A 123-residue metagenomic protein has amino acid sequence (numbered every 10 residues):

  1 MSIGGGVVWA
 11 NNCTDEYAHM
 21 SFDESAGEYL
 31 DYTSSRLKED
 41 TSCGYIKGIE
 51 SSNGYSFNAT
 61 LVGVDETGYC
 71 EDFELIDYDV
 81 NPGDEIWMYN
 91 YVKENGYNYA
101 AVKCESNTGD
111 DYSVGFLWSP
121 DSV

Functional and structural regions predicted by a protein language model:
M1-A10: Sec-dependent N-terminal signal peptides of Gram-positive bacterial secreted proteins and lipoproteins
W9-V123: Post-signal peptide N-terminal regions of Sec-secreted extracellular proteins
